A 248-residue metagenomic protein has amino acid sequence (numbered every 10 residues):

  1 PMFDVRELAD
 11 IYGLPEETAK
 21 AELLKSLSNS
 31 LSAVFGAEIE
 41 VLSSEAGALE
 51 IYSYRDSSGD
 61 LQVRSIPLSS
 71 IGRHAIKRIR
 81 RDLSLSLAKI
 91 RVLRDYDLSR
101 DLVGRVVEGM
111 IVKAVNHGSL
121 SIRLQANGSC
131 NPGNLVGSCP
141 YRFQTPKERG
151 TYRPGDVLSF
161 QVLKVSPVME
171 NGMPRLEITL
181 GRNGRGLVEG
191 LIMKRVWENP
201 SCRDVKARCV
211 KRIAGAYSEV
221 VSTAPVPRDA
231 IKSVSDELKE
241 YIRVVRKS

Functional and structural regions predicted by a protein language model:
P1-S248: RNA-contacting regions in translation and RNA-metabolism proteins, encompassing KH/S1 modules where present
